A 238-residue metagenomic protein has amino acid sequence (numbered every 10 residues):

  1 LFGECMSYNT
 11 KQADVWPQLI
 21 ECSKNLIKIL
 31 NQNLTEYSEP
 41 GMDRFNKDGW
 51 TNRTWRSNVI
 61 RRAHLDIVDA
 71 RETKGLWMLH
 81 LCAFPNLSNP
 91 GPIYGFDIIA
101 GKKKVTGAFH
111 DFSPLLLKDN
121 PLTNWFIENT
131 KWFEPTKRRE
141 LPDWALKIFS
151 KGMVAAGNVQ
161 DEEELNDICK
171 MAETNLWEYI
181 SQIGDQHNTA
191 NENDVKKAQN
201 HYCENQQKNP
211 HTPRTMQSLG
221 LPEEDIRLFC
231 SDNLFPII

Functional and structural regions predicted by a protein language model:
L1-S7, N191-K197, E224: Polar low-complexity intrinsically disordered regions
F2-I93: Short Lys/Arg-enriched alpha/beta "domain-start" segment
Q12, C22-S23, I27, V195 (+2 more regions): Short amphipathic alpha-helical segments that mediate assembly, nucleic-acid/protein binding, or membrane association
N58-G152: Internal, hydrophobic cores of structured domains that mediate oligomerization or house catalytic pockets within large
D111-R214, S218: Mixed-charge (acidic/basic) macromolecular-recognition segments
P213-I238: A cross-kingdom marker for long, charged
